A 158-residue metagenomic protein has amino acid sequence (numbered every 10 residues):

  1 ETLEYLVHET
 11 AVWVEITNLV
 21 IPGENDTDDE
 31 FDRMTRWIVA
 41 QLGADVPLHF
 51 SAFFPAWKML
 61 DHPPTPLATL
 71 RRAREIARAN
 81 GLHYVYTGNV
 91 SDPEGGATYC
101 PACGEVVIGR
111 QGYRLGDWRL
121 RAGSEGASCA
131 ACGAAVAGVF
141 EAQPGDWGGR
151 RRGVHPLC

Functional and structural regions predicted by a protein language model:
E1-A68, A73: Conserved AdoMet/S-adenosylmethionine-binding subsite of the radical SAM
P55, A68-G95: C-terminal accessory region of radical SAM enzymes
V90-P93, T98, Y113-S124: Ferredoxin-like iron-sulfur electron-transfer modules
C100-C103, G126-C132: Short cysteine-rich clusters marking metal-coordination/redox-active sites
V106, A135: Cys/His-rich metal-chelating microdomains
V107-G109, P144: A compositional/biophysical signature of low hydrophobicity enriched in polar/charged and small residues
G109-R110, G138-V139: Short, non-ligating residues that shape and space the ligands of small metal-coordination modules and catalytic
L115-A130, P144-H155: Short cysteine/histidine-rich metal-coordination sites, predominantly Zn2+-binding motifs
